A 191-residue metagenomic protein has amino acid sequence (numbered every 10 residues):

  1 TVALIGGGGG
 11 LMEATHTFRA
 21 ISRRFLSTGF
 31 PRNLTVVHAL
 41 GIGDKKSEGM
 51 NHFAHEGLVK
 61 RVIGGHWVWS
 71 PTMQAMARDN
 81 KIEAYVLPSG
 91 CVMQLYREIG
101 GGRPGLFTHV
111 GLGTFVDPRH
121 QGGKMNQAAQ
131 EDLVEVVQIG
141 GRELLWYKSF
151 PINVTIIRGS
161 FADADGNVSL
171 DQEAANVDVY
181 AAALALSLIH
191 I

Functional and structural regions predicted by a protein language model:
T1-I189: Conserved alpha/beta enzyme-core scaffold
